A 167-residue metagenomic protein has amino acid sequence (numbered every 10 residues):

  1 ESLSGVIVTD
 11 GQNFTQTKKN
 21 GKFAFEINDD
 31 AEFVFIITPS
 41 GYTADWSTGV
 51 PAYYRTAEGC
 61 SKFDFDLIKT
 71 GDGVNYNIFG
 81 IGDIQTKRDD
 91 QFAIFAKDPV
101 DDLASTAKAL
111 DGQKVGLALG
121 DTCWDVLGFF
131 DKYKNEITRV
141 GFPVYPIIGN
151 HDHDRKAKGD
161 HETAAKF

Functional and structural regions predicted by a protein language model:
E1-S4, T70: Structural motif
L3-I7, A31-V34, N75: Exposed beta-strand and adjacent loop surfaces of beta-rich binding modules that mediate intermolecular recognition
S4-E26: Short, acidic Ser/Thr/Gly-rich low-complexity loop/linker segments typical of extracellular and cell-surface proteins
D10, N28-R55: A short, solvent-exposed loop/turn motif at the edges and junctions of modular extracellular/periplasmic domains
E26-N28, G82: Surface-exposed loop and edge beta-strand positions of immunoglobulin-like domains
Y54-D131: N-terminal active-site segment of His-dependent metallophosphoesterases
L127-F167: Extended active-site neighborhood of metal-dependent phosphoesterases/phosphodiesterases
